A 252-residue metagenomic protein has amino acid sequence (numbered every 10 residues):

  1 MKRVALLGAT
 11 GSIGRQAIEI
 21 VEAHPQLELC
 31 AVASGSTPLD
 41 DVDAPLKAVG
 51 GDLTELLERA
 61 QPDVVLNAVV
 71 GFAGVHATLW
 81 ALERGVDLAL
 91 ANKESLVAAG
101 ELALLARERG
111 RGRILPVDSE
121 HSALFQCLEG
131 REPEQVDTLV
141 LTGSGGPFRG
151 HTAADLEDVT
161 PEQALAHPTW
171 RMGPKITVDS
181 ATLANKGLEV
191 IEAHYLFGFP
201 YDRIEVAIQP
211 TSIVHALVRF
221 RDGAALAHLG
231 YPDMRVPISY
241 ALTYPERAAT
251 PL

Functional and structural regions predicted by a protein language model:
M1-L252: Catalytic, metal-anchored helix/loop core of enzyme active sites in primary metabolism
